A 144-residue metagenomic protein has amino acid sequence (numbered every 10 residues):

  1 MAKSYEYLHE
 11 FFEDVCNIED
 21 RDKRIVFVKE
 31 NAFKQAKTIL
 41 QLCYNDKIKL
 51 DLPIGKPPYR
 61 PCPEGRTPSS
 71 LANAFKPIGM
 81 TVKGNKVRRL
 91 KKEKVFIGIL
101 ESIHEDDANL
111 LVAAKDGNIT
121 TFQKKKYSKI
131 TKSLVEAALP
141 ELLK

Functional and structural regions predicted by a protein language model:
M1-K144: N-terminal nucleic-acid-engaging modules of covalent nucleotidyltransferase systems
